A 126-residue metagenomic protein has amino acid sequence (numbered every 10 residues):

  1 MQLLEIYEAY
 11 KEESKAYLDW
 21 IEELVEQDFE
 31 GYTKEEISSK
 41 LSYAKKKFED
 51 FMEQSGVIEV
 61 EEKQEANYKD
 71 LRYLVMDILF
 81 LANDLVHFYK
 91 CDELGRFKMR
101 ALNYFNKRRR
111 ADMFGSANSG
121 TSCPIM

Functional and structural regions predicted by a protein language model:
M1-Y32, F88-M126: C-terminal amphipathic alpha-helix
E5-I6, E36-L41, E65-R72: A ubiquitous short alpha-helical element
E13-W20, A44-Q54, D77, L81-D84: Amphipathic, well-ordered alpha-helical segments in soluble domains
E22-E49: N-terminal interaction modules that seed assembly of large macromolecular complexes
L41-A44, F48, V75, Y104-R109: Short amphipathic alpha-helical coiled-coil/interface segments
D50-R72, S119-S122, M126: Short, solvent-exposed, charged loop/turn and helix-capping segments that join or cap alpha-helices on peripheral
Q64-K98, Y104: Long, amphipathic, charge-rich alpha-helical segments that form helical bundles/coiled-coils
